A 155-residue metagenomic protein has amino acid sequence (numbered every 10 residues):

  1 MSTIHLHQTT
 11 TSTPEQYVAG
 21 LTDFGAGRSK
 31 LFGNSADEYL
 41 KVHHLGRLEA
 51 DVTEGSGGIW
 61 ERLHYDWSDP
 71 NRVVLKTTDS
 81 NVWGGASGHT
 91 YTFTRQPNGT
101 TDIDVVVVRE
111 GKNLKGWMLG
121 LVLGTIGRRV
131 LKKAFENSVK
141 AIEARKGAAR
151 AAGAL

Functional and structural regions predicted by a protein language model:
M1-R47: Hydrophobic ligand-binding cavity/cleft-lining segments
T3-H5, G58-L63, G84-T90: Short, surface-exposed coil-to-beta transition loops
H7, T53, K76, D104-V106: Beta-strand residues in well-ordered beta-sheet regions across diverse protein folds
T11-E15, L45, D66-P70, T92-D102: A short, structured loop/turn motif at beta-sheet edges
T13-Q16, G20, I126-V130, A134: Short amphipathic alpha-helical segments
Y17-L21, Y65, L75, I103-V105: Hydrophobic pocket/interface hotspot
G25, S29, A36-V82, N137-R145 (+1 more regions): Glycine-rich portal/gate segments that line the openings of hydrophobic small-molecule binding cavities
T78-K133: Beta-strand/loop substructures that line and gate deep hydrophobic ligand-binding cavities in soluble
